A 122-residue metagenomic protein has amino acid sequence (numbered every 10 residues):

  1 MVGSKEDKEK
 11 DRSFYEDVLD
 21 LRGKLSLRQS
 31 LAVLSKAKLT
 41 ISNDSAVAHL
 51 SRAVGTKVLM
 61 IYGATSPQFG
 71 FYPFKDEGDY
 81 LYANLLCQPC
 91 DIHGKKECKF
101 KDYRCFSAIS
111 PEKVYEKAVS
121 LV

Functional and structural regions predicted by a protein language model:
M1-A64: Donor-binding and catalytic core of enzymes assembling or modifying cell-surface/extracellular glycoconjugates
L21, R52-V122: Nucleotide-sugar donor-binding patch of glycosyltransferase catalytic domains
